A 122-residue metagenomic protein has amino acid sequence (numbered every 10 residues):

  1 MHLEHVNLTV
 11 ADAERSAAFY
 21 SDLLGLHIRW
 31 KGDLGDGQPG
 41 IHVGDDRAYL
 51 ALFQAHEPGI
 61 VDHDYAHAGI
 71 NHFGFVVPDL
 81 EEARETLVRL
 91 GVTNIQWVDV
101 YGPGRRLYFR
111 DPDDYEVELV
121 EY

Functional and structural regions predicted by a protein language model:
M1-R15, I70-F75: N-terminal beta-strand motif that seeds the catalytic metal site of vicinal oxygen chelate
N7, H27-L34, W97-D99, V120-Y122: Conserved catalytic-core motifs of GNAT/GCN5-like acyltransferases
T9-L50: Core segments of cupin and vicinal oxygen chelate
G37, G69, P103: Exposed loop/turn and edge beta-strand positions of beta-sandwich/beta-sheet ligand-binding modules
G37, L52, E57-H63, I95-Q96: A short, acidic/glycine-rich surface segment
A66-G69, F73-L87: Mid-chain, well-packed structural core segment of small domains
R84-Y122: Vicinal oxygen chelate
